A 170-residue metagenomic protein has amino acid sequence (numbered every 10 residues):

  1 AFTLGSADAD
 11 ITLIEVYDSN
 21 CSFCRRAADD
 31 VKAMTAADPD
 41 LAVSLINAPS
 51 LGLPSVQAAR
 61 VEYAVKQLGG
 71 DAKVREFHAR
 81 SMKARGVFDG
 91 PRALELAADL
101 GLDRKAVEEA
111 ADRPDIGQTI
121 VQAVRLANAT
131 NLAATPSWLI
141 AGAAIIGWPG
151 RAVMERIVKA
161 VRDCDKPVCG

Functional and structural regions predicted by a protein language model:
A1-P54, D112, Q118-A134, D163-G170: Extracytoplasmic thiol/disulfide redox context detector
F2, R80, A143: Flexible, active-site-adjacent loop/turn segments at secondary-structure boundaries
V16-D18, I46-P49, S81-M82, A141 (+1 more regions): Active-site-proximal beta-strand/loop segments in catalytic clefts of secreted hydrolases
Y17, F23, Y63, F77-H78 (+1 more regions): Aromatic side chains
A28-K32, A58-E62, V74-H78, G90 (+6 more regions): Extracytoplasmic/secreted envelope proteins and their assembly/folding machinery, especially bacterial periplasmic
A37-K66, D71-A97: Structural microenvironment flanking redox-active thiols in thiol-disulfide oxidoreductases
E95-G170: C-terminal cap of thioredoxin/glutaredoxin-like
